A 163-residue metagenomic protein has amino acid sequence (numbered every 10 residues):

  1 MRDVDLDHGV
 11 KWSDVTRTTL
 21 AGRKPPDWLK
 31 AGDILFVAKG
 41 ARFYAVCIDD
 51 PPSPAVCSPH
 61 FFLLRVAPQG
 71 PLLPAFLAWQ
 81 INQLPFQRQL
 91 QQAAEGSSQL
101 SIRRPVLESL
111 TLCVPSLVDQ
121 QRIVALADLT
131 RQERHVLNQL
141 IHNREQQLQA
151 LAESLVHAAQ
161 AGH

Functional and structural regions predicted by a protein language model:
M1-L6, W28-Y44, Q80-Q91: Short Ser/Thr-interspersed hydrophobic loop/turn segments at strand-loop and sheet-helix junctions that line or gate
V4-A31: Sequence-specific dsDNA recognition surfaces
K39-W79: A short beta-sheet element
Y44-D49, L64-R65, Q80-P85, E108-C113 (+2 more regions): A general structural signal for short secondary-structure boundary/capping elements
F62-C113: Basic, amphipathic alpha-helical recognition segments used for DNA target recognition
L72-L77, P105-H142: Amphipathic alpha-helical segments
V136-H163: Short amphipathic coiled-coil heptad-repeat segments
